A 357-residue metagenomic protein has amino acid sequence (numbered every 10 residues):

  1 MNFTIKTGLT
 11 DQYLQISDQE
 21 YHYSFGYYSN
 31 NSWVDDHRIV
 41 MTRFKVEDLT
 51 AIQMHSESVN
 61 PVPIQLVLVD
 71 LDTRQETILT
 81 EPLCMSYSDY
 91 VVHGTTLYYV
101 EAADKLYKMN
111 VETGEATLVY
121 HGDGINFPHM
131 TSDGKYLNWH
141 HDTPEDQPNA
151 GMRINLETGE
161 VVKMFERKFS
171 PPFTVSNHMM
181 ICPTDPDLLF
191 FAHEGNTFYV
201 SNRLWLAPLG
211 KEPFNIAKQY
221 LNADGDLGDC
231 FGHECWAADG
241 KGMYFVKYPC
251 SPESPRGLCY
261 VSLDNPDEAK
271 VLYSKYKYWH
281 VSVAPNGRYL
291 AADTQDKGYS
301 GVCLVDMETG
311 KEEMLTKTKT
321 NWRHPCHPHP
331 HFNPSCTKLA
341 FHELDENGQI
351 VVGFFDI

Functional and structural regions predicted by a protein language model:
F3-S24: A short helix->beta-strand "capping" segment at the edge of beta-propeller domains
F25-S29, D48, Q53-A102: Blade-loop segments of beta-propeller domains
N30-V40, S88-T96, E101, P128-Y136 (+4 more regions): Blade-terminus and WD-like Trp-Asp/Gly-His loop motifs, strongest in beta-propeller folds
V40-V59, H93-V111, N138-E145, P183 (+4 more regions): Beta-strand C-termini and the immediately following turn/loop, strongest in propeller blades
E81-H93, Y99-G151, K163-T174: Asp-box/WD-like beta-propeller blade repeats and closely related beta-sheet repeat scaffolds
V246-Y248, P252-R256, V271-E308: Loop/turn-rich, solvent-exposed surfaces of beta-rich toroidal or solenoidal domains
K270-S282, K311-H331: Conserved blade-ending motifs and adjacent loop-strand segments that build the rim/top face of beta-propeller domains
C326-I357: Blade-level signature of beta-propeller repeat domains, shared across WD40, Kelch, NHL, RCC1 and BNR/Asp-box propellers
